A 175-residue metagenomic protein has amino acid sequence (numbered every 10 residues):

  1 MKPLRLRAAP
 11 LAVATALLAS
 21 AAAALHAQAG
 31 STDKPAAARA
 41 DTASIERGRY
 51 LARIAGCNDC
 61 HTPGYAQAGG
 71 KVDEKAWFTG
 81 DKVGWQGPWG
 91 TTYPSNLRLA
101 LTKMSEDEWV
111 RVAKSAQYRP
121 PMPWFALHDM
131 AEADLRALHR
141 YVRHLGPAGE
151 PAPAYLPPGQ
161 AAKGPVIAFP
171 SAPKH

Functional and structural regions predicted by a protein language model:
M1-R7: N-terminal secretory signal peptides that target proteins for export/translocation
A12-A21: Bacterial N-terminal signal peptides
A22-K34: Signal peptide processing junction and immediate N-terminal pro/mature segment of secreted/exported proteins
D33-A37, T42-A43, I54, T62-T92 (+2 more regions): Flexible coil segments in periplasmic/lumen-exposed cytochrome c-class electron-transfer proteins
R49-A55: Local sequence-structure signature of Cys/Sec-based thiol-disulfide redox active-site neighborhoods
D59: Short, cysteine/histidine-rich loop/knuckle motifs that typically chelate Zn2+
R98-T102, R111-A113, W124-A126: A structural feature that tracks compact, well-ordered secondary-structure segments with a strong bias toward
